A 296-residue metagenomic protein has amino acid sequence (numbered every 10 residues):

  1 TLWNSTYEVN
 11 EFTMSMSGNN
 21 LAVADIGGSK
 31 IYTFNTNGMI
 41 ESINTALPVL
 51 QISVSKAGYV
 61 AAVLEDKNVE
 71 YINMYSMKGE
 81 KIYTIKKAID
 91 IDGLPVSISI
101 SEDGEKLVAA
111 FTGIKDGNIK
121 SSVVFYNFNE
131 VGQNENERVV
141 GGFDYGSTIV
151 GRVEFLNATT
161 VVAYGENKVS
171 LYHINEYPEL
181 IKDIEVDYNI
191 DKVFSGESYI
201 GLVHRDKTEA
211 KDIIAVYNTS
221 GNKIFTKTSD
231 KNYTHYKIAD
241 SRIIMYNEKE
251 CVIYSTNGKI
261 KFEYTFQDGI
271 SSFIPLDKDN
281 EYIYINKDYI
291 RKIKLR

Functional and structural regions predicted by a protein language model:
T1-T6, N37-N44, K81-A88, N134-D144 (+3 more regions): A short beta-strand motif characteristic of beta-propeller blades
W3-A110: Non-cytosolic head/periplasmic domains of membrane-anchored proteins
Y7-N19, L47-G58, D90-I100, V140-L156 (+4 more regions): Repeated scaffold domains used in trafficking and secretory/extracellular systems, primarily beta-propellers
V23, A62-V63, V108-A110, A163 (+3 more regions): Residue position within the beta-strands of beta-propeller blades
S29-Y32, N68-M74, K115-N127, E166-H173 (+3 more regions): Structural motif
N35-G38, Y75-E80, F128-V131, I174-Y177 (+3 more regions): Short loop/turn segments that connect beta-strands within beta-propeller blades
D92-E209, I213-I214: Acidic, serine/threonine- and glycine-rich low-complexity intrinsically disordered segments that serve as flexible
S170-F266: Intrinsically disordered, low-complexity segments enriched in Gly and acidic/Ser/Thr residues that form flexible
